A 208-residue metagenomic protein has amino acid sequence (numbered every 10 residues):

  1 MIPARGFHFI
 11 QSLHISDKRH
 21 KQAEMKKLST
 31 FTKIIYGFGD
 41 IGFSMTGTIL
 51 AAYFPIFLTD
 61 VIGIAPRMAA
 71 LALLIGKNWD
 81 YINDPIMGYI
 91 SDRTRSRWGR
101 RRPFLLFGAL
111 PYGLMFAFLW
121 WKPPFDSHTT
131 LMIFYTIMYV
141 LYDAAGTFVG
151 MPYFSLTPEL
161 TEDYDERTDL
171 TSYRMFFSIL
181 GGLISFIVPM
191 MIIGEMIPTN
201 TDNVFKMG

Functional and structural regions predicted by a protein language model:
I10, I15-T30: Short, Lys/Arg-rich, polar N-terminal cytosolic tail immediately upstream of the first transmembrane signal-anchor
E24-G208: Membrane-embedded alpha-helical bundles of multi-pass transporters/translocases, especially carrier/permease families
